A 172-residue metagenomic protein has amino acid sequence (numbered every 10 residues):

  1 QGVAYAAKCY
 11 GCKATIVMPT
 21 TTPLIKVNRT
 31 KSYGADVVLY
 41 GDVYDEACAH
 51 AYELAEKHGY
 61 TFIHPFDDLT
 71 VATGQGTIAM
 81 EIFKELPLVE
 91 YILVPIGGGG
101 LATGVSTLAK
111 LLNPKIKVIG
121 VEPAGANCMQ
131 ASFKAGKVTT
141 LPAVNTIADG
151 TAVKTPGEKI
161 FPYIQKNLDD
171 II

Functional and structural regions predicted by a protein language model:
Q1-L54, L108, C128-L141, I160: Active-site-proximal loop->helix
A4-Y10, D67-N167: Glycine-rich phosphate/pyrophosphate-binding loop at beta-loop-alpha junctions
C12, A35, H58-Y60, I116 (+1 more regions): A structural micro-motif
Y33, Y60-F66, V144: Short beta-strands and strand-loop turn motifs
D36, D42-D45, D67-D68, D149 (+1 more regions): Acidic-enriched, low-complexity/disordered segments with a strong bias for Aspartate over Glutamate
L39-Y40, F62-P65, V94, G120-V121 (+1 more regions): General beta-strand structural signal in soluble alpha/beta enzymes
Y52-A55, E81-F83: N-terminal small/polar loop signature for handling phosphorylated ligands or for N-terminal nucleophile
